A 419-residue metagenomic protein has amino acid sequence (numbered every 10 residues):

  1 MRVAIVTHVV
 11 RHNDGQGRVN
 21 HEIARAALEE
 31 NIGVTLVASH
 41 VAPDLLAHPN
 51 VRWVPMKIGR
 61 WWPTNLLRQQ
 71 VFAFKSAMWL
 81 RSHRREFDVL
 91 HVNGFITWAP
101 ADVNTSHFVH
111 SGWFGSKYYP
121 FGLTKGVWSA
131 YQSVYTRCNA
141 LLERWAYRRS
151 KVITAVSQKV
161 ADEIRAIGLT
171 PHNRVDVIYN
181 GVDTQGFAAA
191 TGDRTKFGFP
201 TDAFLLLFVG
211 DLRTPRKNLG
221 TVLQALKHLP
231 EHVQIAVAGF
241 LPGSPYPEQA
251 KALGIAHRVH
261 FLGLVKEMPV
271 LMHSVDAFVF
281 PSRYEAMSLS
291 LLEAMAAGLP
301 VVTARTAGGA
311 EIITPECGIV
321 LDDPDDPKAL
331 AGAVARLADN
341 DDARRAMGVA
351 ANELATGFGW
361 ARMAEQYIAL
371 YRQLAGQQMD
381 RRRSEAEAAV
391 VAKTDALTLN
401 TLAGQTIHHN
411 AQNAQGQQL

Functional and structural regions predicted by a protein language model:
G17-E22, F204, F208, R213-H228 (+1 more regions): A conserved mid-protein helix/loop that constitutes part of the nucleotide-sugar donor-binding site
G33, P200-F204, L219, L223-H260 (+1 more regions): A conserved nucleotide-sugar
R144-R174, V182-G186: A short, active-site helix/loop in glycosyltransferases that binds the activated sugar's phosphate group
A188-P200, A343, D380, S384-E387: A short helix/loop element that forms part of the nucleotide-sugar donor recognition site in Leloir-type
L264, R283: Aromatic "clamp/platform" in nucleotide-sugar-dependent glycosyltransferases that forms part of the donor/acceptor
P300-T303: Short hydrophobic beta-strand element within catalytic cores of glycosyltransferases and related nucleotide-activated
A310-A335, D342-A343: Change "using UDP/GDP/dTDP sugars" to "using nucleotide sugars
A343-G357, A369: A short, well-ordered alpha-helix in the C-terminal region of glycosyltransferases
